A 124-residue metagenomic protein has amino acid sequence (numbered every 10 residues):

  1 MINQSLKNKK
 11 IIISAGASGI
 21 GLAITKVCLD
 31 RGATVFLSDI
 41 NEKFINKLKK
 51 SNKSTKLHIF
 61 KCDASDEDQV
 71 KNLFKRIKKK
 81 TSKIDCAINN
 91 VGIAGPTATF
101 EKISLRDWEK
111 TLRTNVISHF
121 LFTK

Functional and structural regions predicted by a protein language model:
S5-T34: Canonical Rossmann dinucleotide-binding motif of NAD(H)/NADP(H)-dependent dehydrogenases/reductases, specifically
R31-K47: Conserved glycine-rich Rossmann-like NAD(P)H-binding loop of the short-chain dehydrogenase/reductase
I45, V70-I77: A conserved hydrophobic alpha-helix of the Rossmann-fold in NAD(P)-dependent oxidoreductases
F60-L73, L105: The beta1-alpha1 cofactor-binding region of Rossmann-like NAD(H)/NADP(H)-dependent oxidoreductases
V91-P96: Conserved NAD(P)H cofactor-binding loop of Rossmann-fold oxidoreductase domains
A98-F100, S104-E109: Substrate-binding pocket helix/loop in short-chain dehydrogenase/reductase
T123-K124: A short, exposed helix-loop element centered on a Lys and neighboring polar residues
